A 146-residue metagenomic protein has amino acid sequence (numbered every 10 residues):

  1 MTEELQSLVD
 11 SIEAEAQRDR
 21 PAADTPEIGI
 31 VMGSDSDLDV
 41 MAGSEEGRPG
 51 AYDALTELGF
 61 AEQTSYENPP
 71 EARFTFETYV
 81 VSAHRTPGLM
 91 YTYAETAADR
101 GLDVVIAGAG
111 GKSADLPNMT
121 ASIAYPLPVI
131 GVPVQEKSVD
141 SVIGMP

Functional and structural regions predicted by a protein language model:
M1-T25: Haloarchaeal acidic low-complexity proteome signature biased toward cell-envelope/secretome components but also
R18-R85: Glycine-rich phosphate/diphosphate-binding loop of Rossmann-like nucleotide-binding domains
D24-E27, A72-F74, R100-D103, A124-V129: Short coil/turn connectors at secondary-structure junctions
D35, V81-A83, G110-G111, P133-K137: Short, ordered loop/turn segments at secondary-structure junctions
D37-M41, P87-L89, K112-M119, S138-V142: Short glycine/serine/threonine-rich phosphate/pyrophosphate-binding segments that cradle anionic phosphate groups
H84-V105, M119-T120: N-terminal small/polar loop signature for handling phosphorylated ligands or for N-terminal nucleophile
T120-P146: Short, acidic/small-residue loops that bind anionic groups at enzyme active sites
